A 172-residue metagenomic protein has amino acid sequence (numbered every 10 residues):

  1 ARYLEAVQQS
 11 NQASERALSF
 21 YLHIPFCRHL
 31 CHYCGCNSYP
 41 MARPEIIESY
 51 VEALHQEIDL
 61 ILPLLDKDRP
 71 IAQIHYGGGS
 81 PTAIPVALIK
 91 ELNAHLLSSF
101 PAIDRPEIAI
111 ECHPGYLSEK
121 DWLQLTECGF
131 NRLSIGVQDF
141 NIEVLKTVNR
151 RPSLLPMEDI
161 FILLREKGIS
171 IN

Functional and structural regions predicted by a protein language model:
A1-Y21, K67-D68: N-terminal [4Fe-4S]-dependent radical SAM core
A6-V7, L22, L30, I47 (+1 more regions): A broad "ordered helical/assembly scaffold" signature
L18-F20, H32, I108, L133: Conserved beta-strand core positions
L22-S38: Local cysteine-cluster metal-coordination motifs and their immediate loop/turn environment, predominantly Fe-S cluster
Y39-L64, I71-N172: Conserved non-cysteine loop/helix-boundary elements of the Radical SAM core domain that shape
